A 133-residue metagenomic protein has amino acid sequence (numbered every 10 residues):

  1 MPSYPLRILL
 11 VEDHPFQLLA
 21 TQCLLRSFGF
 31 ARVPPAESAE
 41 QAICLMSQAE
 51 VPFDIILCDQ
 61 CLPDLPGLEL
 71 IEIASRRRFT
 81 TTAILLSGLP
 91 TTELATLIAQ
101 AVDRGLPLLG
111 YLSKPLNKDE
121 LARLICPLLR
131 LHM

Functional and structural regions predicted by a protein language model:
E12: Conserved acidic carboxylate
P15-P34: Two-component/phosphorelay signaling modules centered on CheY-like receiver
Q22-C23, P35-I55: Acidic, metal-coordinating helix/loop segments flanking the phosphotransfer/catalytic sites of two-component signaling
S38, P66-E69: Acidic catalytic/metal-coordinating carboxylates
D59: Active-site residues of response regulator receiver
P63: The feature encodes the CheY-like receiver
E69, L89-G110: Alpha4 helix (beta4-alpha4-beta5 surface) of REC/receiver domains from two-component response regulators
T92-E93, S113-L129: C-terminal output helix
